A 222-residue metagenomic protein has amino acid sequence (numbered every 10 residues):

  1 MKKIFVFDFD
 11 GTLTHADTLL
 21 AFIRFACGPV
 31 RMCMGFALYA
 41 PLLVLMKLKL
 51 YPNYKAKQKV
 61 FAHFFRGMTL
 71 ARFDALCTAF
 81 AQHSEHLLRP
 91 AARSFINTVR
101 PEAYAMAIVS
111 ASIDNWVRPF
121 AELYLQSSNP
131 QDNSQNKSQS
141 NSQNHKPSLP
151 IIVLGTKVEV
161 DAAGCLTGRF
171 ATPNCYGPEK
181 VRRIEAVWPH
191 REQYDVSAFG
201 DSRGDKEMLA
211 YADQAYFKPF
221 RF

Functional and structural regions predicted by a protein language model:
M1-K49: Active-site neighborhood of HAD-like aspartate-dependent phosphohydrolases
I4, A75-L76, Q82-P130, N144-F222: C-terminal cap/substrate-recognition subdomain and adjoining C-terminal extension of metal-dependent phosphatase-like
V30-M32, P52, A71, P90-S94 (+1 more regions): Conserved alpha/beta cores of soluble small-molecule-handling proteins
V44-K49, A56-F65: Helix-loop "lid/cap" segments that line or gate small-molecule binding pockets
K47, A81-Q82: Short histidine/acidic/glycine/proline-rich micro-motifs that form metal- and phosphate-coordinating active-site loops
R66-D74: Acidic catalytic patch
